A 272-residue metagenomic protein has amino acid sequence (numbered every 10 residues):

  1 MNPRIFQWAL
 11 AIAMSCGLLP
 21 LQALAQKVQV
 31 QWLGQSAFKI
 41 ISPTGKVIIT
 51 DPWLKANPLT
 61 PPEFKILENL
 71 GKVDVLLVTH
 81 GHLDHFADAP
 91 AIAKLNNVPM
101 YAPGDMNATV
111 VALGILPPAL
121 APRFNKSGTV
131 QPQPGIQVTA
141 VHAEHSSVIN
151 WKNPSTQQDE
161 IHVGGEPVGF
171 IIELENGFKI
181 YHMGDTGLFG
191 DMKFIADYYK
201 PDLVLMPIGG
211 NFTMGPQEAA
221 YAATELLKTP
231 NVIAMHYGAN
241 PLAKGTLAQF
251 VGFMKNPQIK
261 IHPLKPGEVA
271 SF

Functional and structural regions predicted by a protein language model:
M1-L10: Bacterial N-terminal signal peptides that target proteins for export
A9-P20: Bacterial N-terminal signal peptides
L24-Q26: Boundary of Sec targeting at the N-terminus
P43-L83, A87-K94, P117, S147-H162 (+1 more regions): Pre-active-site segment of Zn-dependent metallo-hydrolases
I49-D51, V73-G81, Y101-G104, I180-G184 (+3 more regions): Active-site neighborhood of phospho(di)ester-bond hydrolases with catalytic His/Asp-centered motifs
A56-N57, L83-A87, N107-V110, G128-V130 (+5 more regions): Active-site environment of divalent metal-dependent phosphoester hydrolases
M100, G114-P132, A220-F272: Binuclear metal-ion centers of metallo-dependent hydrolases, dominated by the metallo-beta-lactamase
Q157-E225: Active-site-proximal loop/helix segments of hydrolase catalytic cores
